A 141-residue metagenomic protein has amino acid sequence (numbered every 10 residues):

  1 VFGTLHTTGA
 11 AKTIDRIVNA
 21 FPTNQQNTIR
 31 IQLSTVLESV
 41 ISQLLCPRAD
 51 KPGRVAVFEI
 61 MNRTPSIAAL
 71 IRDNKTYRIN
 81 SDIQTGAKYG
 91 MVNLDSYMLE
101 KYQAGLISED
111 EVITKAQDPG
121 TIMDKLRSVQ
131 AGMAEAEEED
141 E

Functional and structural regions predicted by a protein language model:
V1-E141: Short, flexible helix-loop junctions that flank or precede catalytic/ligand sites
